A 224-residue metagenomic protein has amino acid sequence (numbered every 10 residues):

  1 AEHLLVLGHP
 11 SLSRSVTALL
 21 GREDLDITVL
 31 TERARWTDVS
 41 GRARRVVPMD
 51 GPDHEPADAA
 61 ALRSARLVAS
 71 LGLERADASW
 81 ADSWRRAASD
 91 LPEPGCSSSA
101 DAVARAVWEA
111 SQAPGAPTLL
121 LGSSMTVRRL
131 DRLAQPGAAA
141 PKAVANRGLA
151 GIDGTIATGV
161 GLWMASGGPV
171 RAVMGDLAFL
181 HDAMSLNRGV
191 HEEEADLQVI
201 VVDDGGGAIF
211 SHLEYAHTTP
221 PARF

Functional and structural regions predicted by a protein language model:
A1-L4, W108, T219-F224: Short, intrinsically disordered, charge-balanced linker/junction segments flanking boundaries in proteins
A1-R85, G189, E214: Glycine-rich, acidic loop regions that bind phosphate or pyrophosphate groups
H3, T118, P169-R171: Structural motif
V6-G8, L30-T31, L120-G122, V173-M174 (+1 more regions): Short beta-strand segments
H9-L12, R33-R35, S124-T126, L177 (+1 more regions): Short glycine-rich anion-binding loops that position phosphate/pyrophosphate groups of nucleotides and phosphorylated
S13-V16, T37-S40, R129-D131, D153 (+2 more regions): Short helix/loop capping segments that flank catalytic or ligand/cofactor-binding pockets
S79-G167: Active-site diphosphate/adenylate-binding microenvironment
A134-F224: Thiamine diphosphate
